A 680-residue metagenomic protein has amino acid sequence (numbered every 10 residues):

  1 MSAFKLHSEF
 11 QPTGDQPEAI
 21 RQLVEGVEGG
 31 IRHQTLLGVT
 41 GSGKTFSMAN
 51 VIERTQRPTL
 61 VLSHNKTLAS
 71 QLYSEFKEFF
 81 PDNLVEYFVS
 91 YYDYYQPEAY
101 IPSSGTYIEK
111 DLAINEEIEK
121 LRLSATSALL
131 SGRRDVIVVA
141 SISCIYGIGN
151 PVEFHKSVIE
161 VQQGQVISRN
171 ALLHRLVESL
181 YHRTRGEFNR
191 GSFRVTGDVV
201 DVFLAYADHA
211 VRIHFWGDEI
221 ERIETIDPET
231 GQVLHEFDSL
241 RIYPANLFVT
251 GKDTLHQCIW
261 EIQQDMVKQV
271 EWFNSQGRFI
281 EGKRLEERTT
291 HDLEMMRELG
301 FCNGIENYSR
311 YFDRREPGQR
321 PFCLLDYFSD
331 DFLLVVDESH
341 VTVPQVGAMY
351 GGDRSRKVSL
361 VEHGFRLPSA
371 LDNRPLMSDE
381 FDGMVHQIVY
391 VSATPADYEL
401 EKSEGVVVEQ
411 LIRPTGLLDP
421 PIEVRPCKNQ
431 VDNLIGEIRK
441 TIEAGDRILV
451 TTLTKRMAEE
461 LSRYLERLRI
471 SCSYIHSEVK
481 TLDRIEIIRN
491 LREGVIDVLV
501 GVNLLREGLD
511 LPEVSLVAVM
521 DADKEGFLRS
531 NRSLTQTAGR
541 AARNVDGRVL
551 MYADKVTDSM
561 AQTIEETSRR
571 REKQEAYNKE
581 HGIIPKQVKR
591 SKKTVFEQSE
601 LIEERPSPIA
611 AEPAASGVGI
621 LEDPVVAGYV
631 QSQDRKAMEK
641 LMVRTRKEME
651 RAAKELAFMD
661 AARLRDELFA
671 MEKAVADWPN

Functional and structural regions predicted by a protein language model:
M1-K5, K440, A576, E580-R663 (+1 more regions): Acidic, low-complexity intrinsically disordered tails
M1-K593, E600, M649: ASCE RecA-like P-loop NTPase motor cores that couple ATP hydrolysis to mechanical translocation on nucleic acids
